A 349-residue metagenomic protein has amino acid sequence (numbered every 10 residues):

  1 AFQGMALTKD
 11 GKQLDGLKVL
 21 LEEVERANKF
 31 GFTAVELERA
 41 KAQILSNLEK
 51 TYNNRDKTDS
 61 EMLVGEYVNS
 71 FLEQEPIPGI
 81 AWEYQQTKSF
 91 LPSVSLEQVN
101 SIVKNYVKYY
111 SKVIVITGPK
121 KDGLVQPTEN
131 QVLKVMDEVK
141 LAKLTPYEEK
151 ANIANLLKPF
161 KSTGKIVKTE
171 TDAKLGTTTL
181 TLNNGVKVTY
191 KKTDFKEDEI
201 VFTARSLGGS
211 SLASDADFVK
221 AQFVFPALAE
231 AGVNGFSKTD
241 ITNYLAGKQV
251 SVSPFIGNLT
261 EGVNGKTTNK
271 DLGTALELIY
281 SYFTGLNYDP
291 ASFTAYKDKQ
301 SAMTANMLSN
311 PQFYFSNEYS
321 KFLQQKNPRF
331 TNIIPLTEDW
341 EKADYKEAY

Functional and structural regions predicted by a protein language model:
A1-S93, S111-P119, K196-A229, V233-G285 (+2 more regions): M16 family metallopeptidases and their MPP-like homologs
E38-A42, E49, N69-S214: Proteolytic maturation boundary segments
V94-Q98, I102, N287-Y288, F293 (+2 more regions): Peptidyl-prolyl cis-trans isomerase
S111-K112, Y345-Y349: Non-catalytic, conformational "gating/processing" segments within enzyme and secreted inhibitor domains
Y190-K191, V250-P254, A348-Y349: Short beta-strand/turn micro-motifs at beta-sheet edges
